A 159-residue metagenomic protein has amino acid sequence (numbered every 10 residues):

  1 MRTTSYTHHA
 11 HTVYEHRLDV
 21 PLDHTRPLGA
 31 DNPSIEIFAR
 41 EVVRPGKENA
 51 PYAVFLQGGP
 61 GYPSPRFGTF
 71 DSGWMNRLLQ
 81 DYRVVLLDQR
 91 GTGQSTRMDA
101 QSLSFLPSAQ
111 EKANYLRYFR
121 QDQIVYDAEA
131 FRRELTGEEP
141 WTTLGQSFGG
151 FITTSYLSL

Functional and structural regions predicted by a protein language model:
R2-L159: Gly/Pro-rich cap/lid or specificity-loop segments adjacent to the active site
